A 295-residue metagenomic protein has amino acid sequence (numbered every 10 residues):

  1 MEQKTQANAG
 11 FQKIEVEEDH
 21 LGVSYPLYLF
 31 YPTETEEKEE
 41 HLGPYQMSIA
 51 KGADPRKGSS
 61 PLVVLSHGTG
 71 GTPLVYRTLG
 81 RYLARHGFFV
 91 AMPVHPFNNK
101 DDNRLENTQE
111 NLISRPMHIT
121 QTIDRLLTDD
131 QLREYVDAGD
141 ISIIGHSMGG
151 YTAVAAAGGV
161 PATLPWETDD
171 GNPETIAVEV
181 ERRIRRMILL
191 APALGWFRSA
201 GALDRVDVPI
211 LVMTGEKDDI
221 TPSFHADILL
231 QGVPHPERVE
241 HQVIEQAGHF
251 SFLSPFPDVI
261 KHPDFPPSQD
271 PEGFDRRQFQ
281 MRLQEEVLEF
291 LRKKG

Functional and structural regions predicted by a protein language model:
M1-V64, R85, D169, V178 (+3 more regions): Domain-level recognition of soluble alpha/beta enzyme cores, biased toward histidine phosphatases/phosphomutases
E36-E37, K51-S60, L65-D102, D219-S223: Short substrate-entry loop that stabilizes the transition state in hydrolases
T108-G139, A155, P173-I176: Alpha/beta-hydrolase active-site loop
G145-G149, A153: Gly/Ala-rich beta-loop-alpha elbow adjacent to hydrolase catalytic centers
R198, D219-H225, F252: Conserved alpha/beta-hydrolase "acid-adjacent" motif
A202, V208, P222-G232, F256: Short alpha-helix in the alpha/beta-hydrolase fold that links the catalytic acid
V206, V212-T214: Short beta-strand/loop motif that positions the catalytic acidic residue of the alpha/beta-hydrolase fold
V233-P266: Catalytic histidine neighborhood in serine/cysteine hydrolases with alpha/beta-hydrolase-type architecture
